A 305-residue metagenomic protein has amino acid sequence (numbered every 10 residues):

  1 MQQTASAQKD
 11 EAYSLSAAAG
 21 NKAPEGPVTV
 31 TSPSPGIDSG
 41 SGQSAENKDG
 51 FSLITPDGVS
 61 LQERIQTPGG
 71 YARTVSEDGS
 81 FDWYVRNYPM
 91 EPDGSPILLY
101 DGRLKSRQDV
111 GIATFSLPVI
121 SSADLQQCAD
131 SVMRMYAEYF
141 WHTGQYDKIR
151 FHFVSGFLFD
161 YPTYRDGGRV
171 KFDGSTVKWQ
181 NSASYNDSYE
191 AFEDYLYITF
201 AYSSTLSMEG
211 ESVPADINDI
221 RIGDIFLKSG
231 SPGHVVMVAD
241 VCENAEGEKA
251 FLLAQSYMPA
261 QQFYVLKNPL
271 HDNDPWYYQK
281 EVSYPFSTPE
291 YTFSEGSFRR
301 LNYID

Functional and structural regions predicted by a protein language model:
M1-K9: Sec-dependent N-terminal signal peptides
Y13-D109, S122-Q127: N-terminal module-boundary/linker segments of secreted carbohydrate-active enzymes
L117-P214: Extracellular-facing segments of soluble proteins and assemblies that are Gly/Ser/Thr-biased and enriched in aromatics
P214-R221: Short, well-ordered loop/turn sites that connect or cap secondary structure elements
L227-V235: Short coil-to-beta-strand transition motifs
H234-E243: Short beta-strand-centered aromatic/proline hotspots
C242-A245, Y257: A generic structural motif
K249-D305: Low-complexity, Gly/Ser/Thr/Pro-rich intrinsically disordered linker/tail segments
